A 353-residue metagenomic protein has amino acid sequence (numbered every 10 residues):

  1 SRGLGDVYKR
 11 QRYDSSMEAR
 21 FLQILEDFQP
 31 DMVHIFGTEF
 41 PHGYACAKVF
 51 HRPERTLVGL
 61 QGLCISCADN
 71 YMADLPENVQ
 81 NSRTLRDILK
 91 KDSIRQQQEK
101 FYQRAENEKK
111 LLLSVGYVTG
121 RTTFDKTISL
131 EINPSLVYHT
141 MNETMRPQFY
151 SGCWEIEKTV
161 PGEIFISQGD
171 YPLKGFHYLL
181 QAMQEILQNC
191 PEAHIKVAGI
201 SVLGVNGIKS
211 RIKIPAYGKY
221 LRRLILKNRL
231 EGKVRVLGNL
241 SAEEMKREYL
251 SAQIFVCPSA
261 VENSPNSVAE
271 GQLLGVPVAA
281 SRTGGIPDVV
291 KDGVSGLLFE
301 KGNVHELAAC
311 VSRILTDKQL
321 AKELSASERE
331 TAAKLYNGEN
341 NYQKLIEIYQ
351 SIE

Functional and structural regions predicted by a protein language model:
G3-Y8: Short, small-residue-biased leader/transition segments that mark boundaries at the very start of proteins
L25, R247-A252: Short alpha-helical donor nucleotide-sugar binding micro-motif in glycosyltransferases
C64, Q80-Y117, E131: Membrane-proximal helix-turn-helix segments that form the acceptor-binding/catalytic region of lipid-linked
F149, E155-K174, L180-L187, I195-A198: Conserved donor-binding/catalytic core segment of Leloir-type glycosyltransferases
K209-N239, E243: Nucleotide-activated donor-binding/catalytic signature segment of Leloir-type glycosyltransferases, i.e., the conserved
A260: Aromatic "clamp/platform" in nucleotide-sugar-dependent glycosyltransferases that forms part of the donor/acceptor
P277-A280: Short hydrophobic beta-strand element within catalytic cores of glycosyltransferases and related nucleotide-activated
D292-G293, L297-V304, R313-Q319: Conserved acidic donor-binding segment of nucleotide-sugar-dependent glycosyltransferases
